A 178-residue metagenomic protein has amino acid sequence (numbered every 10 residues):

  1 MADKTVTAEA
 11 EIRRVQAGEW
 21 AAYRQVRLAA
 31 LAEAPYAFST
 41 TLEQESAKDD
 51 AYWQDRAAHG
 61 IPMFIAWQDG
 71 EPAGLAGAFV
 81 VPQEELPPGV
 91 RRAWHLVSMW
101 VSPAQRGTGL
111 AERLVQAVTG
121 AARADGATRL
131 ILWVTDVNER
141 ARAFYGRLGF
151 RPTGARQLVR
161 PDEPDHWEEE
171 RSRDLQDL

Functional and structural regions predicted by a protein language model:
M1, A78-E84, A155-L158: Short regulatory "switch" loops immediately downstream of catalytic or recognition motifs within protein catalytic
M1-E11, Q176-L178: Short, low-complexity, intrinsically disordered N-terminal peptides in bacterial proteins
A17-G18, R24-Q25, A29-A104, V115-A117 (+2 more regions): Acetyl-CoA-dependent GNAT
A22, H95-L96, R129, R140: Amphipathic alpha-helical recognition patches that constitute DNA-binding helices
G89, S98, S102-Q116, R123-D125 (+2 more regions): Conserved glycine-rich acetyl-CoA-binding loop
T128-I131, T135-R142, G146-L178: C-terminal "cap" of GNAT-fold acetyltransferases
